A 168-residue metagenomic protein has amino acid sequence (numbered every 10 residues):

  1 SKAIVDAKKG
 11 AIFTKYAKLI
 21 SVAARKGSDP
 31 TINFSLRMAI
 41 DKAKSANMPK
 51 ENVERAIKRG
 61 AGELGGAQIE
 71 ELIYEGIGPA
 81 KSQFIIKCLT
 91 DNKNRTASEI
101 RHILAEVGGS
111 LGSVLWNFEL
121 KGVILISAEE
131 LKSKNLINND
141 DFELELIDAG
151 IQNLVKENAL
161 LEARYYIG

Functional and structural regions predicted by a protein language model:
S1-D29: Intrinsically disordered, Lys/Arg-rich N-terminal extensions and targeting peptides of nucleic-acid-associated proteins
K9-I12, Y16, I32-L36, P49 (+4 more regions): Helical mechanochemical/support elements of P-loop NTPase systems and associated helical scaffolds
I20, N47, V53, I100 (+1 more regions): Residue-level signature of catalytic and energy-coupling elements of molecular machines, predominantly ATP/GTP-dependent
I32-I85: Translation machinery proteins
G78-S82, D91-N94, F118-L120, E157-A159: Short flexible coil/turn linkers enriched for glycine and charged/polar residues that connect secondary-structure
F84, W116-K132, L161: Short glycine-/aliphatic-rich beta-strand segments at the starts of folded cytosolic domains
L89-K93, L125-I137, Y165-G168: Short, surface-exposed ligand-recognition loops at beta-strand->loop->(often short) alpha-helix junctions that present
L104-L111, D148-N153: A common structural junction motif
